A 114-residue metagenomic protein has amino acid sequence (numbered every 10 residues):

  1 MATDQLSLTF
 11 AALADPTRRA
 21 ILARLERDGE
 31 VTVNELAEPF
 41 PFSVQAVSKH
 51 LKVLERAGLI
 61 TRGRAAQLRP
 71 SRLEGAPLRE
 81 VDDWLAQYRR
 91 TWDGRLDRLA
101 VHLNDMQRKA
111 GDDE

Functional and structural regions predicted by a protein language model:
M1-Q5, R24-P39, V44, V53-R56 (+2 more regions): C-terminal regulatory/oligomerization modules of transcriptional regulators
S7, D15-R19: Short alpha-helical elements of helix-turn-helix
A11-A14, A23-R27: Short, locally clustered residues in the helix-turn-helix/winged-helix DNA-binding domain
R64-P70: Short, Lys/Arg-rich nucleic-acid/phosphate-binding segment
